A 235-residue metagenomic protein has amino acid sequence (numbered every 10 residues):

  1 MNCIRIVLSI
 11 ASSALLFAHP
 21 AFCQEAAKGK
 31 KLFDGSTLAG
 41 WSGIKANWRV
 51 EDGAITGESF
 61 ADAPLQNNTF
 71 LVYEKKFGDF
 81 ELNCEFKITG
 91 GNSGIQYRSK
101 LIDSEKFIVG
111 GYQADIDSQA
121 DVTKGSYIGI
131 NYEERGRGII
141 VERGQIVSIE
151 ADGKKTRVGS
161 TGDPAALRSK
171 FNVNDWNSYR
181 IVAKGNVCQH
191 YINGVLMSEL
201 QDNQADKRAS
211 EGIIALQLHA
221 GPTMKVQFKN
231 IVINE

Functional and structural regions predicted by a protein language model:
M1-I10: Bacterial N-terminal signal peptides that target proteins for export
S9-S12, A114: Short N-terminal leader segment in a subset of presequences, especially plant chloroplast and some mitochondrial
L15-A21: C-terminal segment of classical bacterial N-terminal signal peptides
C23-E235: Carbohydrate-interacting regions of secretory-pathway proteins
